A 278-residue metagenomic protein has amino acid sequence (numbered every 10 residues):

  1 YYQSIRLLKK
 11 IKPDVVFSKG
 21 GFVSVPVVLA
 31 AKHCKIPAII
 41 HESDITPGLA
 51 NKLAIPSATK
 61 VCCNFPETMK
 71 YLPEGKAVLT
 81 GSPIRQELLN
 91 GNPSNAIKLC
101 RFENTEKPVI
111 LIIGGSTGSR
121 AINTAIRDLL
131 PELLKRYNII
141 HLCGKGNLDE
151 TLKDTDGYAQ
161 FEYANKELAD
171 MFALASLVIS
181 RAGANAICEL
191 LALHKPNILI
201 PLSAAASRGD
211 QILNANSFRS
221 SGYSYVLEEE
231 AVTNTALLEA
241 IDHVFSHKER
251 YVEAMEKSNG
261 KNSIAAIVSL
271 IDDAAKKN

Functional and structural regions predicted by a protein language model:
Y1-V15, H33: An amphipathic, basic-hydrophobic alpha-helix
P13-V15, F161, A173-C188, K195-P196: Acidic donor-binding loop of glycosyltransferase active sites
L29, A169, I187-L193, N216: Short alpha-helical segment that forms part of, or immediately flanks, the ligand-binding pocket in carbohydrate-active
K32-S94: Active-site-proximal region of nucleotide-activated glycan assembly enzymes, centered on histidine/acidic-rich loops
I36-P37, S176-L177, H194-L202, Y223: Structural loop-to-beta junction motif characteristic of Rossmann-like glycosyltransferase folds
L89, P93-V178, I212-N216, S220 (+1 more regions): Donor-nucleotide binding loops and adjacent catalytic segments primarily of GT-B fold Leloir glycosyltransferases
H243, G260-N278: C-terminal alpha-helical cap of glycosyltransferases
E249-K261: A short, well-ordered alpha-helix in the C-terminal region of glycosyltransferases
